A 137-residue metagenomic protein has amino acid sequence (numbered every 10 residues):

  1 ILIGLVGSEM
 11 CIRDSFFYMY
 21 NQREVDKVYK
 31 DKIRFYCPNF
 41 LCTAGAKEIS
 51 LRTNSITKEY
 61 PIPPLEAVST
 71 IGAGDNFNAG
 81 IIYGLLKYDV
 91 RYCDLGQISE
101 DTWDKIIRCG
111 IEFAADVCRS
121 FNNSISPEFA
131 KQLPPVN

Functional and structural regions predicted by a protein language model:
I1-D14: Single conserved hydrophobic/aromatic residue that forms the stacking wall/gate of nucleotide- or nucleobase-binding
R23-N137: Conserved phosphate-binding/catalytic region of the ribokinase-like
